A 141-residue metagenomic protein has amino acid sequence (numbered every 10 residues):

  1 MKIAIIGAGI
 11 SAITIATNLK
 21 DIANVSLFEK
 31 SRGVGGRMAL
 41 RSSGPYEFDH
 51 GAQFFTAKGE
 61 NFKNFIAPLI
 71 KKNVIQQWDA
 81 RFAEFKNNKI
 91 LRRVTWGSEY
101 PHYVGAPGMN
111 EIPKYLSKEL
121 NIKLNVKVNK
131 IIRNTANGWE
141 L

Functional and structural regions predicted by a protein language model:
M1-A4: Extreme N-terminal starter segment of soluble prokaryotic enzymes
I6, T17-G44: Glycine-rich FAD pyrophosphate-binding loop
A12-I13: N-terminal Rossmann-fold NAD(P) dinucleotide-binding loop
L40-A83: N-terminal FAD cofactor-binding segment of flavoenzymes
F54-E60, I90-Y115: Short beta-strand to alpha-helix junction loop
L116-K123: A structural motif corresponding to the C-terminal end of an alpha-helix and its immediate exit/capping segment
L124-W139: A conserved short coil-to-beta-strand element within the FAD-binding core of flavoproteins
